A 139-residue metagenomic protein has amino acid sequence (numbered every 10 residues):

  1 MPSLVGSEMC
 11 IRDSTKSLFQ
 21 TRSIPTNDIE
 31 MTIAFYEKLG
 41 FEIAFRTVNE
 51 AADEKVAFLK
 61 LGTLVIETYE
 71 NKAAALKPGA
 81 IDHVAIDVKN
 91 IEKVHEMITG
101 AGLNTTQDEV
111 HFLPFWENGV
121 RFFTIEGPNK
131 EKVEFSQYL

Functional and structural regions predicted by a protein language model:
M1-D13: Single conserved hydrophobic/aromatic residue that forms the stacking wall/gate of nucleotide- or nucleobase-binding
P2, A34, A57, E96 (+1 more regions): Surface-exposed charge patches
S7, R22-A34, I66-A74, T99-L103: Short N-terminal helix-initiation segments at or just after the protein's N-terminus
R12-T15, H111: First exposed extracellular module after export/assembly in secreted or surface-exposed proteins
K16, S23-V65, W116: Core segments of cupin and vicinal oxygen chelate
S17-T21, G79-H83, V120: Short, solvent-exposed beta-strand edge segments and adjacent coil->beta transition regions
T26-E30, V84-K132: Vicinal oxygen chelate
A44-P78, I125-E126, E131-Q137: Conserved short beta-strand elements that form part of the metal-binding/catalytic scaffold of enzyme active sites
